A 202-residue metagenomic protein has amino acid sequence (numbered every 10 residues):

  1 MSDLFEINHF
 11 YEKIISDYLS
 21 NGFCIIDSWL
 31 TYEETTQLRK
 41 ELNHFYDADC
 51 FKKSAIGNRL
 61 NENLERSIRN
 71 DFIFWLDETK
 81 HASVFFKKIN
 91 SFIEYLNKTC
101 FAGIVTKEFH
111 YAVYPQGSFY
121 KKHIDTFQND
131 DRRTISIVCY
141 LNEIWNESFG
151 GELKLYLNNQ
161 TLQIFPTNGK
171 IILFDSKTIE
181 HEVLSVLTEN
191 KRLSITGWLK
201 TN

Functional and structural regions predicted by a protein language model:
S2-T99: Non-heme Fe(II)/2-oxoglutarate
F23, T106-E108, G117, T134-V138 (+1 more regions): Extracellular structured ligand-interaction cores
A82, Y111-Q128: Conserved short histidine dyad/triad with adjacent acidic residue
K98-I104, T126-D131: Short, conserved, surface-exposed binding loops centered on an aromatic residue
A102-H110, F149: A short coil-to-beta-strand element that immediately follows conserved catalytic motifs
V105, F119-K121, E147: Short acidic/glycine-rich loop or secondary-structure boundary segments that cap or lie
Q128, R133, N142-N202: Catalytic core of Fe(II)/2-oxoglutarate
